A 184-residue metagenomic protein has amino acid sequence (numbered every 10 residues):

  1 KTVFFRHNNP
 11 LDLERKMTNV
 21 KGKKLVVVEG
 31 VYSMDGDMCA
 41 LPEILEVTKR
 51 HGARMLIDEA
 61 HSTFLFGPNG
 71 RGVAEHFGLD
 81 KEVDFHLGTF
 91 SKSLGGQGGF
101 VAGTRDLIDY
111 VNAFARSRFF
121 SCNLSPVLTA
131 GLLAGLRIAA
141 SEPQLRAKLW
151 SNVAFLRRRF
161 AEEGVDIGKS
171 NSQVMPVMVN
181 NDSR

Functional and structural regions predicted by a protein language model:
T2-I57: Active-site phosphate-binding strand-loop segment of PLP-dependent enzymes
F5, K24, L87, S121-C122 (+1 more regions): Short beta-strand
P10-L11, V31-D35, S62-F66, R118-F119 (+1 more regions): Short, small-residue-enriched loops and turns at beta-alpha junctions that line or gate enzyme active sites
E75-Y110: Active-site PLP attachment segment
G98, F114-L124: A short glycine-threonine-serine/GTX helix/turn-capping micro-motif
N123-E142, K148, N152, A161: Structural motif of enzymes handling amino- and sulfur-group chemistry
A147-A154, E162-R184: Conserved PLP-binding catalytic core of the aspartate aminotransferase-like
